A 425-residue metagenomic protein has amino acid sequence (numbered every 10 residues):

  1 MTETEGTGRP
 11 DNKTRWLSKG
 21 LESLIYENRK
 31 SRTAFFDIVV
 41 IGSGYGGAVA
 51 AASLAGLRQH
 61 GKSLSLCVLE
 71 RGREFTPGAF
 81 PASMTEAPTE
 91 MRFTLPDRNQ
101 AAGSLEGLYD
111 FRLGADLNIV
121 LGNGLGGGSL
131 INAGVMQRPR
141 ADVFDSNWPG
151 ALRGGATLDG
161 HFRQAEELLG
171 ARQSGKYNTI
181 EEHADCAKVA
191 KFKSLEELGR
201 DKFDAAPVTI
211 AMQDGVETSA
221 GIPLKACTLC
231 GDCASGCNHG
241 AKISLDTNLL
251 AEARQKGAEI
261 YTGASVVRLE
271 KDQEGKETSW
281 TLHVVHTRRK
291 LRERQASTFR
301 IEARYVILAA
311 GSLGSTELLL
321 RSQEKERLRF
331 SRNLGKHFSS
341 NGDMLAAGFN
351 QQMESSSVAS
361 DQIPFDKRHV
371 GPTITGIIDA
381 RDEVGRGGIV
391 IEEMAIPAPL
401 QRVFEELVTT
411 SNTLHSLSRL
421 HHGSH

Functional and structural regions predicted by a protein language model:
M1-I38, G56-S63: Extreme N-terminal leader/targeting segments of oxidoreductases
G8-R15, A151-G263: Conserved redox-cofactor binding core of oxidoreductases
P10, T14, E106-Y109, L113-G114 (+4 more regions): FAD cofactor-binding and catalytic pocket of flavoenzymes
R29-G46, C67, L308: Beta1/beta-strand and adjacent pyrophosphate-binding region of the FAD-binding site in flavoprotein oxidoreductases
V40-L54, A309-T316: Glycine-rich adenosine-cofactor-binding loop
G56-E86, H239, T247, Q255 (+3 more regions): Glycine-rich loop(s) and the adjacent beta-strand/alpha-helix scaffold that form part
A87-N178: Redox-cofactor-proximal catalytic regions of oxidoreductases
D110-L117, G122, R172-Y177, R200-A211 (+2 more regions): A short alpha-helix-loop-beta-strand transition element characteristic of N-terminal alpha/beta dinucleotide-binding
